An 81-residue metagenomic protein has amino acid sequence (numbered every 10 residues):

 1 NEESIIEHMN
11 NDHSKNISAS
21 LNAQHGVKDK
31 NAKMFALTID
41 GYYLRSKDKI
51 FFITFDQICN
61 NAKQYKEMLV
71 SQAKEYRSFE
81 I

Functional and structural regions predicted by a protein language model:
N1-I81: C-terminal edge-of-domain segments
